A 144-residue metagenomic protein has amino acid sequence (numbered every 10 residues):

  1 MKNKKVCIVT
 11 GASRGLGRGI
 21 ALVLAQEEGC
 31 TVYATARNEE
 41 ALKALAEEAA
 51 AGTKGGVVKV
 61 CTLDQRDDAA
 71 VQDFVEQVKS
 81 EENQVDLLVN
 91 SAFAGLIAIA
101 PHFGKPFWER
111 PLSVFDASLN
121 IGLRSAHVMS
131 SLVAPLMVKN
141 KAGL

Functional and structural regions predicted by a protein language model:
K4-K5, G55, N83-V85, M137-L144: Active-site loop of short-chain dehydrogenase/reductase
S13-G15: Conserved glycine-rich cofactor-binding loop
E27-A44: Conserved glycine-rich Rossmann-like NAD(P)H-binding loop of the short-chain dehydrogenase/reductase
G52-A69: Rossmann-fold cofactor-recognition segment
T53-G56, Q77-N90, L96, P111: A glycine-rich helix->loop->beta "capping" turn within Rossmann-like NAD(P)(H)-dependent oxidoreductase domains
I99-D116: Substrate-binding pocket helix/loop in short-chain dehydrogenase/reductase
S130-S131: A short, exposed helix-loop element centered on a Lys and neighboring polar residues
